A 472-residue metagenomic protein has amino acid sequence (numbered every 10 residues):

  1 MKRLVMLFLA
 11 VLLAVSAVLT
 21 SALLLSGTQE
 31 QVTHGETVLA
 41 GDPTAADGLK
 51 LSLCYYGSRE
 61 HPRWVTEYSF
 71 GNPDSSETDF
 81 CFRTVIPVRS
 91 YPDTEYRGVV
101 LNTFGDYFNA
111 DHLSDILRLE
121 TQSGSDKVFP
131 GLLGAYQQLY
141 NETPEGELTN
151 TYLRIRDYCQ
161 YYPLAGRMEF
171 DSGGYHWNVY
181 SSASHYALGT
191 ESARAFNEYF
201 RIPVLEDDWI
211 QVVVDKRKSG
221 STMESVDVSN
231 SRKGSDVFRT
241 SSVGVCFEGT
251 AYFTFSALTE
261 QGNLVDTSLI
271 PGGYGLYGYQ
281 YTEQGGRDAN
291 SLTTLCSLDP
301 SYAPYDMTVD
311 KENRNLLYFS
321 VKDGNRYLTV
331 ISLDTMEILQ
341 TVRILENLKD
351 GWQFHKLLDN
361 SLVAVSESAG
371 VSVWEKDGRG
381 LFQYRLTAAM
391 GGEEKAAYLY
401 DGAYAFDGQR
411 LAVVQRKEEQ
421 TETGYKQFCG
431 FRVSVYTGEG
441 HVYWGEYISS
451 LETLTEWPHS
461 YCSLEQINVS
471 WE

Functional and structural regions predicted by a protein language model:
M1-S75, R314-Y318, L381-F382, G392-K417 (+2 more regions): Gram-positive cell-envelope targeting signals
K2-K216, T222: N-terminal "mature head" segments of proteins
Y152-R167, G174-A193, Y199, K233-E248 (+4 more regions): Repeated scaffold domains used in trafficking and secretory/extracellular systems, primarily beta-propellers
V213-D215, E224-D227, G286-C296, I338-E346 (+2 more regions): Beta-propeller fold detector
G249-P271, R416-Y425: Short, conserved, GDST-rich strand-edge loop motifs in beta-rich repeat architectures
G249-T254, N313-L317, N360-V363, Q409-V413: Entry beta-strands of beta-propeller and related beta-repeat scaffolds
D266-Q284, R326-M336, G370-R379, K426-H441: Beta-propeller blade signature
M307-W374: Long, well-ordered mid-to-C-terminal structural blocks that present hydrophobic/aromatic surfaces
